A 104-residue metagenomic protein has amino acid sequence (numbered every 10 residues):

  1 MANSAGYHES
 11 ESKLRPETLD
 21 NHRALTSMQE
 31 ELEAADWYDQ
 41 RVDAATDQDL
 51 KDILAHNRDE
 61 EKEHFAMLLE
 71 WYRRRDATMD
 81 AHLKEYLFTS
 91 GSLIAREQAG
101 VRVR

Functional and structural regions predicted by a protein language model:
M1-R104: Iron-associated oxidoreductase/ferritin-like identity signal
